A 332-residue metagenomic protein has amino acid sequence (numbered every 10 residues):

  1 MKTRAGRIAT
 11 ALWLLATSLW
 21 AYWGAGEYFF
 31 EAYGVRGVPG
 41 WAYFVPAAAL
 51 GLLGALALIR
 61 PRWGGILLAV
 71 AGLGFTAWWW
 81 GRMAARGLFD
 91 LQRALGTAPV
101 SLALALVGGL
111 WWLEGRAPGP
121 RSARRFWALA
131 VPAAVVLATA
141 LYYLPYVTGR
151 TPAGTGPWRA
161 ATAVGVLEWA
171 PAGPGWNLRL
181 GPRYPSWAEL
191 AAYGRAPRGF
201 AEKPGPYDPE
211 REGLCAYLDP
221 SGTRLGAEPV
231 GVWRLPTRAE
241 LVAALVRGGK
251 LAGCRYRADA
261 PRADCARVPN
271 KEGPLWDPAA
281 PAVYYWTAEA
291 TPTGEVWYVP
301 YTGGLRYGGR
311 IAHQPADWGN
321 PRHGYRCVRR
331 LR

Functional and structural regions predicted by a protein language model:
A16-W23, A69-M83, V136-Y143: Aromatic-anchored segments of alpha-helical transmembrane domains
W23-Y33, A77-F89, P145-V147: Juxtamembrane "helix-exit" motif on the non-cytosolic side of transmembrane helices
R36-G51, W79, L91-A105: Alpha-helical transmembrane segments of polytopic membrane proteins
L106-P132: Cytosolic-side transmembrane helix boundary signature
S122-T148: Internal/C-terminal transmembrane anchor helices
T155-R234, R238-A252: Short aromatic-cysteine micro-motif
E212-V232, R238-G303: An exposed tryptophan-centered "aromatic clamp" motif
W286, A312-R332: Short, structured beta-strand segments at or near domain termini in extracellular proteins/domains
